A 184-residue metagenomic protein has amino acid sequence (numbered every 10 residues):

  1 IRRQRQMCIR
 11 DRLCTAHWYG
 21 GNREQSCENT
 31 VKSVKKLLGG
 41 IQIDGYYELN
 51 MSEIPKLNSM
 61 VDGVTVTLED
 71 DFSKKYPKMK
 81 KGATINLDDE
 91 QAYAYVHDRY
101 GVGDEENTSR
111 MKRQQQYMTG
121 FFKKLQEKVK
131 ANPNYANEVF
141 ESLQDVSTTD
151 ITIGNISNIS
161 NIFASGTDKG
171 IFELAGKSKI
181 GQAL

Functional and structural regions predicted by a protein language model:
R2-Q6, R10-L184: Non-catalytic, solvent-exposed segments at the cell envelope interface
